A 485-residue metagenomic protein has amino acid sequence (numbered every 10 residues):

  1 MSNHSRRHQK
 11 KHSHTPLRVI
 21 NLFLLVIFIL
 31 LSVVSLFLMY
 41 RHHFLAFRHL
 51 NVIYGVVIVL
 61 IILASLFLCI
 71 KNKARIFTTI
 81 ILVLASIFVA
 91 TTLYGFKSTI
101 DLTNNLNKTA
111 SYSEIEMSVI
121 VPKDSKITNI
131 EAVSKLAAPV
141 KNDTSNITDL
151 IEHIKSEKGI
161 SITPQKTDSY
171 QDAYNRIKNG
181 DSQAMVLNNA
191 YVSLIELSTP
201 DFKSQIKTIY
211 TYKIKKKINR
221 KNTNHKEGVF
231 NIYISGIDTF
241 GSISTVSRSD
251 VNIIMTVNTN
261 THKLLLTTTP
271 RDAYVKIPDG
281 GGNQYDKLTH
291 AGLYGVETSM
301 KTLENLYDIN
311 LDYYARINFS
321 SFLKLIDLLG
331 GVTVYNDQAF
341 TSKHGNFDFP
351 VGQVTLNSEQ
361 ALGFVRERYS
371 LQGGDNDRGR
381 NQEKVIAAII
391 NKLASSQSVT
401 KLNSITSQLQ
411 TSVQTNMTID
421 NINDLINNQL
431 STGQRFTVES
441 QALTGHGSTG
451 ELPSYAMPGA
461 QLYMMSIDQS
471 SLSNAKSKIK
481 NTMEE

Functional and structural regions predicted by a protein language model:
M1-L17: Terminal targeting segments of Actinobacterial cell-envelope proteins
S13-L24, F67-V83: N-terminal Sec-pathway targeting helices
V19-F67: Membrane-embedded alpha-helical segments of integral membrane proteins
N72-N105: Transmembrane alpha-helices and immediately adjacent membrane-cytoplasm interface residues in multi-pass integral
N107-S113, V121-K123, N129, S134-I151 (+3 more regions): Non-catalytic, solvent-exposed segments at the cell envelope interface
